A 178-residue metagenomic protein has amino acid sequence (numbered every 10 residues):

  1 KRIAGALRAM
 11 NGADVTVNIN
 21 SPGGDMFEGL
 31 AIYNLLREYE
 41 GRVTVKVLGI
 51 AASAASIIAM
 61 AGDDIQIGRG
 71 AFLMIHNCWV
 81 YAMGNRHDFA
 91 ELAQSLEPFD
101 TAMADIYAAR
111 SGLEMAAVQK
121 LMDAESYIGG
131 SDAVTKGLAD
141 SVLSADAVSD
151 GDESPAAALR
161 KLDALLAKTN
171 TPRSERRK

Functional and structural regions predicted by a protein language model:
K1-S56, A61-K178: N-terminal organellar transit peptides
